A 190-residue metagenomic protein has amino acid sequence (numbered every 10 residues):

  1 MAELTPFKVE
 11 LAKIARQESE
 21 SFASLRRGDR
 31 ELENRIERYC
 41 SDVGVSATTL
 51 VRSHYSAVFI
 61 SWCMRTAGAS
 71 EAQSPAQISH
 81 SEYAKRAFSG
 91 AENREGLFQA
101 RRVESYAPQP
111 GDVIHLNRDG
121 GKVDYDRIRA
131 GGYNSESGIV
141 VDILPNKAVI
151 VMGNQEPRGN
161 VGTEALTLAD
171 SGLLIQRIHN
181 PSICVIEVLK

Functional and structural regions predicted by a protein language model:
M1-P75: N-terminal capping segments
A2, R101-E104, D170-L174: Intrinsically disordered, low-complexity boundary segments flanking structured domains
K8, A12, K147, S182: A residue-level signal for beta-strand positions that form part of recognition/binding surfaces within mature
Q17, Y39, D142, N146 (+1 more regions): Compositionally biased, intrinsically disordered low-complexity segments
L25, A148, N160-V161: Short acidic, gly/pro-rich beta-turn/loop elements at beta-sheet edges and active-site/ligand-binding grooves
N34-S41, G90-L97, R129, A169-S171: Surface-exposed intrinsically disordered loops and tails
S70-P157: ...with weaker cross-activation on analogous glycine-rich loops/strands in unrelated enzymes
G162-K190: Low-complexity, Gly/Ser/Thr/Pro-rich intrinsically disordered linker/tail segments
